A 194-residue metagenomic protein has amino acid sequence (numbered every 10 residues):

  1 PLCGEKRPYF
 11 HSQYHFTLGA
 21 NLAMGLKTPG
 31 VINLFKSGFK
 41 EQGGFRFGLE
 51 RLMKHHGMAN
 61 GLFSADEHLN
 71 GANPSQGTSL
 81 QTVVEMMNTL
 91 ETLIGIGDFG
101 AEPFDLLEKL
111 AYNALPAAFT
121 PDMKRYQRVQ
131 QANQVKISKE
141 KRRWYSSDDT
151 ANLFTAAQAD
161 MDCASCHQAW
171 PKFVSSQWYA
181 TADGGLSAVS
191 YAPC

Functional and structural regions predicted by a protein language model:
P1-C194: Glycan-recognition and catalytic cores of secretory/periplasmic carbohydrate-active enzymes
